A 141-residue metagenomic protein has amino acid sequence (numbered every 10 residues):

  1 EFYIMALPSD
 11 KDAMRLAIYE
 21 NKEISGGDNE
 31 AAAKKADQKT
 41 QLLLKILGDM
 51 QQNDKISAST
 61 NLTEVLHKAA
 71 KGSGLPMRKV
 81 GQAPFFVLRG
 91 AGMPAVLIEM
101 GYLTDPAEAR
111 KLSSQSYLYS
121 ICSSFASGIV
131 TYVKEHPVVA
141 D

Functional and structural regions predicted by a protein language model:
E1-D141: Active-site-proximal helix/loop segments of hydrolytic enzymes
